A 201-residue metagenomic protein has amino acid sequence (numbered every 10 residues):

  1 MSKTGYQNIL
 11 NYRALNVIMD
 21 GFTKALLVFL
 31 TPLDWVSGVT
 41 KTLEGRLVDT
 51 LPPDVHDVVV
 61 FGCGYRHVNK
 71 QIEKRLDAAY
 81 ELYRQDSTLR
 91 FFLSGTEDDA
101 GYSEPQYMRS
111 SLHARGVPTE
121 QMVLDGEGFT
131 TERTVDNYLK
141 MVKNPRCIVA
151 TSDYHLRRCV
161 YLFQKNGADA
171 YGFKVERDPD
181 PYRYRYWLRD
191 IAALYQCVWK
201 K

Functional and structural regions predicted by a protein language model:
M1-D54: N-terminal membrane-anchoring alpha-helices
I9, I18-M19, I72, I148 (+1 more regions): Weak global preference for isoleucine
W35-W187: A structural signal for short, hydrophobic/glycine-enriched beta-strand patches
Y182-K201: C-terminal capping/extension of enzyme domains
